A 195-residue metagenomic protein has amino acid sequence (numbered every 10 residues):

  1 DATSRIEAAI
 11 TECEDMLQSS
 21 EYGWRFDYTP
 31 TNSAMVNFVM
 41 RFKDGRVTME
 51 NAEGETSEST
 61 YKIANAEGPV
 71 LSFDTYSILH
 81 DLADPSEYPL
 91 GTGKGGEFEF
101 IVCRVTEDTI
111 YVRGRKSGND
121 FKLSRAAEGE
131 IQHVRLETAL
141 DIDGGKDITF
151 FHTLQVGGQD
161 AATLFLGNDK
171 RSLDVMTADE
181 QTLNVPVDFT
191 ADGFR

Functional and structural regions predicted by a protein language model:
D1-V70, G129-D147: Acidic/polar, low-complexity intrinsically disordered N-terminal segments immediately downstream of a Sec signal
S19-E21, V39-V47, E67, V102-I110 (+2 more regions): Short, solvent-exposed coil/turn segments at beta-strand boundaries
D27-A34, A52-E53, V105, R113-N119 (+2 more regions): Short, flexible beta-strand-to-coil junctions
T29, A83-P85, S124, R135: Generic alpha-helix signal with a bias toward terminal, lower-confidence helices and secondary-structure junctions
E50-E97, L164-R195: Contiguous, well-ordered beta-strand patches that form the walls/edges of small beta-barrel/beta-sandwich domains
K94-K122: Hydrophobic, ordered structural segments
K116-R195: Preference for solvent-exposed, low-hydrophobicity sequence contexts
